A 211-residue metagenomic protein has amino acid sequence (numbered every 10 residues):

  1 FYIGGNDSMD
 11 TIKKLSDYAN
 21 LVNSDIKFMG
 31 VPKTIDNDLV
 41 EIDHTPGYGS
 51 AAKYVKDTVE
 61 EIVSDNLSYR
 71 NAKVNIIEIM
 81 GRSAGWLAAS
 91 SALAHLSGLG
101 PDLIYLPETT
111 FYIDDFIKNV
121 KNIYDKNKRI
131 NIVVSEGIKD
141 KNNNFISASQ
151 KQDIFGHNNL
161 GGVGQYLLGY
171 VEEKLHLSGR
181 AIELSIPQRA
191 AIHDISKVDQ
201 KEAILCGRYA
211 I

Functional and structural regions predicted by a protein language model:
Y2-G4, D10-D25, M29, T45-R180: Accessory alpha-helical/coil subdomains and C-terminal extensions that flank or cap enzyme catalytic cores
D7-S8, I35-D36: A short acidic, glycine/proline-enriched capping/turn motif at secondary-structure boundaries, especially helix N-cap
I35, T110-F111, I186-Q188: Residue-level detector of flexible, active-site-proximal loop/helix-junction positions within diverse enzyme catalytic
D36-H44, A190-I192: Glycine-rich, charge-decorated loop segments at or immediately adjacent to ligand/cofactor-binding or catalytic sites
N37-L39, S91-S97, A210: A broad, low-specificity signal for short, low-complexity segments enriched in glycine/proline and polar/charged
H44, Y48, S196-D199: Alpha-helix N-cap/helix-initiation motif
K174-A181, S185-I211: C-terminal active-site/capping subdomain that shapes the small-molecule cofactor and substrate pocket of enzyme
